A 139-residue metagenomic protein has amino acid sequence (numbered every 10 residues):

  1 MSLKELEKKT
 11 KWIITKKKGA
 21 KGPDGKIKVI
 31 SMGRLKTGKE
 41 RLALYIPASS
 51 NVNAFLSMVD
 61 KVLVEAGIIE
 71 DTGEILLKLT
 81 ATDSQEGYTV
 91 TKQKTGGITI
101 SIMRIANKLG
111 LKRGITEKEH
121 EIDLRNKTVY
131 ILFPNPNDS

Functional and structural regions predicted by a protein language model:
M1-E40, S57-T99, R113-S139: Long, compositionally biased stretches
L42-S49: Short, well-ordered beta-strand segments enriched in hydrophobic/aromatic residues
S49, I69, N107-R113: Short, structured coil/loop segments at alpha-helix boundaries
S50-N51, E65: Functionally constrained cores in energy, signaling, and assembly domains
I98, R104-I105, L109: Pepsin/retropepsin-fold aspartyl endopeptidases
